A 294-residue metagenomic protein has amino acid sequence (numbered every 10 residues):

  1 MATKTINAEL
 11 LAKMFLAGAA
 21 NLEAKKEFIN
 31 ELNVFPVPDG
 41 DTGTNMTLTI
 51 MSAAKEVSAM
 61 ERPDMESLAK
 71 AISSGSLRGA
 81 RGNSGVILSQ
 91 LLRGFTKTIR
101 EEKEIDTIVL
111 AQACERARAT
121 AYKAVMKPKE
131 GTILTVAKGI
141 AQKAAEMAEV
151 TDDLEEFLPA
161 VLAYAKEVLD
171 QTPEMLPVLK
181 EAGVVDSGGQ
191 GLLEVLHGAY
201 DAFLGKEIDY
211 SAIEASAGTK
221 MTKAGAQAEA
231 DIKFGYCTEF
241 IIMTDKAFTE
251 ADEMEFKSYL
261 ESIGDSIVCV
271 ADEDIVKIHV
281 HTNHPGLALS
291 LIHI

Functional and structural regions predicted by a protein language model:
M1-I292: N-terminal loops that bind phosphate or other acidic moieties and the adjacent beta-alpha structural core
